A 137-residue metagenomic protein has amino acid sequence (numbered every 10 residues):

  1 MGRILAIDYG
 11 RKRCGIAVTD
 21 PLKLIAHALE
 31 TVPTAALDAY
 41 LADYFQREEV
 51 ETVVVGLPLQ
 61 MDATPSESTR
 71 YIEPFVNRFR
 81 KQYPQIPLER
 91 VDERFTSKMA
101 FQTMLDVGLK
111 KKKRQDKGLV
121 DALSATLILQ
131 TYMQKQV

Functional and structural regions predicted by a protein language model:
G2-I7, R11-K12, A17-V137: Phosphate- and other anionic-substrate recognition elements at nucleic-acid/protein interfaces
